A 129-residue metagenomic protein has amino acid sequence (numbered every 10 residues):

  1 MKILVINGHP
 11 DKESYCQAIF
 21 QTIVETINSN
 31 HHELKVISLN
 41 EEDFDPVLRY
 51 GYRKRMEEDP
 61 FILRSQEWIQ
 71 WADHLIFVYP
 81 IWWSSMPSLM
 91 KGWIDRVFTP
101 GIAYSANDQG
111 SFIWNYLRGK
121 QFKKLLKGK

Functional and structural regions predicted by a protein language model:
M1-H32: N-terminal beta1-alpha1 ligand-phosphate binding loop
I6-G8, I37, V78: Short hydrophobic segments within beta-strands
P10-D11, E42, W82: Short, solvent-exposed loop/turn segments at secondary-structure junctions
Y15-C16, P46, M86-S88: Short glycine-/acidic-enriched loop or helix-start segments at secondary-structure transitions that form or flank
A18-Q21, R49-Y52, M90-W93: Short, glycine/charged-enriched secondary-structure capping and boundary segments
V36-E58: N-terminal beta-loop-helix "entrance" segment that forms/cooperates in small-molecule cofactor or anionic ligand
E57-K129: Helix-loop-strand module that forms the ligand-binding subsite of alpha/beta enzymes
